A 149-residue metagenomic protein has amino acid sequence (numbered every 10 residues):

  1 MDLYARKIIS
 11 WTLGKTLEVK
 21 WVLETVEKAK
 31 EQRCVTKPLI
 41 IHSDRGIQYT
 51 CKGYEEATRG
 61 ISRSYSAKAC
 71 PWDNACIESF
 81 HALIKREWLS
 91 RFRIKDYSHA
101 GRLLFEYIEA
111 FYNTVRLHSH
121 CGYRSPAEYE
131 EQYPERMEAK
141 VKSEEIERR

Functional and structural regions predicted by a protein language model:
D2-L3: Short, acidic, Ser/Thr-enriched surface-loop or helix-capping motifs
R6, V26, I41-D44, T58 (+6 more regions): Mobile genetic element proteins and their domesticated derivatives, centered on retroelements and DNA transposons
W11-V35, T50: Active-site beta-loop-alpha junctions of metal-dependent nucleic acid enzymes, especially the RNase H-like/DDE
G14-K15, E24, Y49-S64, C76-E78: Surface/interface recognition patches
Q32-T36, R63-K68: Short, basic (Lys/Arg/His-rich) helix/loop patches that form interaction surfaces in the mid-to-C-terminal regions
S43-R45, C51-K52, Y65-R86, S98-F105 (+1 more regions): RNase H-like two-metal-ion nuclease catalytic core shared by retroviral integrases and related mobile-element nucleases
I61, L83-R149: C-terminal domain-tail junction helix/linker
